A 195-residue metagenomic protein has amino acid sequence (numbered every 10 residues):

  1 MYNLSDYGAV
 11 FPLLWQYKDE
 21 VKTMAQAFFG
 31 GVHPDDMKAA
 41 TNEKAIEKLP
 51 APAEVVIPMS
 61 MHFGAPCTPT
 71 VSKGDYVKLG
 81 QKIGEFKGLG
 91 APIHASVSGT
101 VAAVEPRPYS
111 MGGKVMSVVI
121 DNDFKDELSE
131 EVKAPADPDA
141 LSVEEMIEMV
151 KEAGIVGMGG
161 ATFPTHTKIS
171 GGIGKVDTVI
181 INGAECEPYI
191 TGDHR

Functional and structural regions predicted by a protein language model:
M1, G8-E20, G90-V97, V101-R195: Iron-sulfur-associated redox domains of electron-transfer enzymes in respiratory and anaerobic energy metabolism
V10, L14-T70, V119: N-terminal, Lys/Arg-enriched amphipathic/low-complexity engagement segments that precede the first folded domain
A51, V71, A140-E144: Electropositive phosphate-/nucleotide-binding environments in soluble metabolic enzymes
C67-Y76, G80: Short histidine-centered loop motifs in beta-beta connectors
P69, E85, S129: Short, Gly/Pro- and small/polar-rich lid/capping loops
Y76, K82, S98-V101: Residue-level marker of beta-strand positions
Q81, F86-G88, E105: Conserved "cap/hinge" positions at secondary-structure junctions
